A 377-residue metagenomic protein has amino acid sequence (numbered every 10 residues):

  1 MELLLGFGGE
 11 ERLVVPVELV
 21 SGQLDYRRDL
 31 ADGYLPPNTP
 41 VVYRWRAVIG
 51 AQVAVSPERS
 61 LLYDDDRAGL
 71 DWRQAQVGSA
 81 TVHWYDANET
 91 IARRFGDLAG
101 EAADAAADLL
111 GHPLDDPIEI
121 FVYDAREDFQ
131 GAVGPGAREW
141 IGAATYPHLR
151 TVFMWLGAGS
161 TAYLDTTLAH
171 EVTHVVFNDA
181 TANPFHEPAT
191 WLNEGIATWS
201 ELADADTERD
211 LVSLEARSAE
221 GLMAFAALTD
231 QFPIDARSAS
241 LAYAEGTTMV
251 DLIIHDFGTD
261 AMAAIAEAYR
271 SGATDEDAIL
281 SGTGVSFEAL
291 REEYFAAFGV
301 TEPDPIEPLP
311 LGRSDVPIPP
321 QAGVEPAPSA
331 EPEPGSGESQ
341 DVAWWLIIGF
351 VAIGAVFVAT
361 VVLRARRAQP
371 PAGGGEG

Functional and structural regions predicted by a protein language model:
M1-A68: Beta-strand-enriched, solvent-exposed domains that form extended recognition/catalytic surfaces
E2-V14, L24-R27, S314-E331, G377: N- and C-terminal low-complexity/disordered segments
A54, A80-V82, F287: Short, isolated positions in well-ordered beta-strands
P57-R59, I118, G195: Extracytoplasmic/periplasmic beta-strand context in beta-sandwich domains, especially the cupredoxin/COX2 CuA-binding
D71-A189, D206, F232, A242 (+1 more regions): Juxtacatalytic substrate-recognition/specificity segment
E139-T151, L156, A162-T167, D179-G335: Acidic/His/Gly-enriched intrinsically disordered linker/tail segments that often contain short helix/coil "MoRF-like"
P326-V351: Extracellular Ser/Thr-rich, low-complexity/disordered mucin-like segments
W344-G377: C-terminal membrane-anchoring or membrane-association module
